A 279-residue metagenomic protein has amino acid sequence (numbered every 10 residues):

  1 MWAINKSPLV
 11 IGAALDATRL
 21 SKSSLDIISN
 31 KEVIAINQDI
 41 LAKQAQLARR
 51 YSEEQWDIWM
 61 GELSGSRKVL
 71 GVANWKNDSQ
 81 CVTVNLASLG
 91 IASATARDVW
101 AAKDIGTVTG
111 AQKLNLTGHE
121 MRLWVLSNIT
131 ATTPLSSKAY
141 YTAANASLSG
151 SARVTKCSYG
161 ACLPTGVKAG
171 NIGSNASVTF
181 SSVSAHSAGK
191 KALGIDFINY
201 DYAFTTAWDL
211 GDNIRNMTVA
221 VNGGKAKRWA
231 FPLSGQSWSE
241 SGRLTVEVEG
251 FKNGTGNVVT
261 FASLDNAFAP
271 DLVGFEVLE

Functional and structural regions predicted by a protein language model:
M1-N37: Aromatic/acidic polysaccharide-binding cleft in carbohydrate-active enzymes
A3-N5, V10-G12, Y51-G90, S181 (+1 more regions): Carbohydrate-binding surface patches
D16, G65, W75-N77, A101 (+1 more regions): Short, glycine-/Ser/Thr-/acidic-enriched flexible segments
I28-K68: Membrane-interfacial catalytic/cofactor-binding modules of polytopic membrane enzymes
S64, D78, T107-Q112, S174 (+1 more regions): Ser/Thr- and Asn-enriched, surface-exposed coil loops between beta-strands
Q80, I91-A96, L116, V125-E279: Extracytoplasmic
A87-I105: C-terminal accessory region downstream of the catalytic core in glycan-modifying enzymes
K103-I129: Intrinsically disordered, low-complexity Pro/Gly/Ser/Thr-rich segments with frequent PxxP/GP/PP motifs and embedded
